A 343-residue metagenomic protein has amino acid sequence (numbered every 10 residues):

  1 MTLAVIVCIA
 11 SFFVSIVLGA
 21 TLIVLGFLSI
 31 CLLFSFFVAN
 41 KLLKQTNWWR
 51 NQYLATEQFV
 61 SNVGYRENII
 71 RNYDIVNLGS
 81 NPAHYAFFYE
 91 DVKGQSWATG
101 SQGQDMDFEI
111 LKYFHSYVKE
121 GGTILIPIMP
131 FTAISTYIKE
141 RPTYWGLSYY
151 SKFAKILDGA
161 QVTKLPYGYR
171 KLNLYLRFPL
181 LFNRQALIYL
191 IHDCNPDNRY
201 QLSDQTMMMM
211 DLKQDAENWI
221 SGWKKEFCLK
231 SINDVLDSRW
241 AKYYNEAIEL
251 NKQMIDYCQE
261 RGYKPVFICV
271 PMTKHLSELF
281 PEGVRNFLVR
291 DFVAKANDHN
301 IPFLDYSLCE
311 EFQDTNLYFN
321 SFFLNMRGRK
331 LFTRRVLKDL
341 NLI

Functional and structural regions predicted by a protein language model:
A4-S11, I23-K41: Hydrophobic membrane-insertion alpha-helices, especially the h-region of bacterial N-terminal signal peptides
A39-F114: Membrane/wall-proximal cationic-aromatic binding patches
N72, K119-T123, G262: A general structural motif
P82-G168: Membrane-embedded segments
Y85-F87, T132-T136, L190, K274-S277 (+1 more regions): Short catalytic/ligand-binding loop motif for oxyanion handling, primarily in non-cytosolic enzymes, centered on
R141-R261: Secreted/periplasmic serine-hydrolase-like ester/acetyl group-modifying domain
E246-E249, Q253-S321: Extended hydrophobic/aromatic segments used for targeting, binding, or gating
N320-I343: Histidine-centered active-site loop/cap adjacent to the catalytic His in serine esterases/O-acetyl transfer systems
